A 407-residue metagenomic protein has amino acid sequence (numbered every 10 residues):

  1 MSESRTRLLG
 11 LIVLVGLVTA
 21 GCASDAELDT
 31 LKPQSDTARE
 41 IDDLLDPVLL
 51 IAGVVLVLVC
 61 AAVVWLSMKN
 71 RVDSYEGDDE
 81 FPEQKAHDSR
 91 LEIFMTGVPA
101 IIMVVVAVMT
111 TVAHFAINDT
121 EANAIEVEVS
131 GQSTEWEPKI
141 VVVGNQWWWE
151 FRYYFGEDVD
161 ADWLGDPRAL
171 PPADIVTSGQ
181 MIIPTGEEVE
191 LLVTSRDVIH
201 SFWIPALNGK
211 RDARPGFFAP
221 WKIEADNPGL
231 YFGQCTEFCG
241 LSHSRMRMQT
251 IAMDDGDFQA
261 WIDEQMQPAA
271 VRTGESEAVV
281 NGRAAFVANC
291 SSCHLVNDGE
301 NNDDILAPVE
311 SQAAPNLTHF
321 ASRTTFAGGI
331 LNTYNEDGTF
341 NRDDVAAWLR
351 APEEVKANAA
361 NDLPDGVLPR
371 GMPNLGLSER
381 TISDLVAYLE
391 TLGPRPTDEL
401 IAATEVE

Functional and structural regions predicted by a protein language model:
S2-V59: Hydrophobic alpha-helical segments
A23-P47, S67-S291, V296-Q312, A327-L368 (+4 more regions): Non-transmembrane, membrane-proximal soluble domains of secreted or membrane proteins
V54-D73: Alpha-helical transmembrane segments
